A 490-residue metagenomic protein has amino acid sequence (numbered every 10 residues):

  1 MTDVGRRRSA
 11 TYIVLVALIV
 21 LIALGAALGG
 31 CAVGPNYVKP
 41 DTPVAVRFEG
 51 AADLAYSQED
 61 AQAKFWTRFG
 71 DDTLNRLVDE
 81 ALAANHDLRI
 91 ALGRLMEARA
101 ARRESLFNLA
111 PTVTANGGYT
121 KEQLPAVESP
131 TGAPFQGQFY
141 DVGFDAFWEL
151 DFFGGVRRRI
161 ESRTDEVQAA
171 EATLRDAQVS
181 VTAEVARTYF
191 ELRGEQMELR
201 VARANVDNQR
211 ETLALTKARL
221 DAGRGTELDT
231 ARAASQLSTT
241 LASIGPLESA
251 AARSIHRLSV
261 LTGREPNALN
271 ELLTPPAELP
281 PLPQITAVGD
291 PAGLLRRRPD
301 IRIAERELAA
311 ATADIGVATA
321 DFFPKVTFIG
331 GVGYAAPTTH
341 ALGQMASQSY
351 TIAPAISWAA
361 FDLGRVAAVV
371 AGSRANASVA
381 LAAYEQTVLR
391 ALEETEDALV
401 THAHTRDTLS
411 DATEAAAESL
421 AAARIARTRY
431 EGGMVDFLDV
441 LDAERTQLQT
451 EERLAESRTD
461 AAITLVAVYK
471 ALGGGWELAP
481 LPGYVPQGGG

Functional and structural regions predicted by a protein language model:
V4, I13-G25: Hydrophobic-composition signal
S9-A10: Short, low-complexity intrinsically disordered segments enriched in A/P/G/S/L with frequent Arg, especially at protein
L18, A27-A83, Y140, T164 (+4 more regions): Terminal intrinsically disordered/low-complexity segments used for targeting and assembly
V33-P40, K64, G70-E80, A84 (+6 more regions): Small/polar-residue-enriched beta-strand and adjacent coil segments characteristic of outer-membrane beta-barrel
A84-N85, A222, G432: Charged, alpha-helical scaffolding/interaction elements associated with membrane systems
I90-S105, A177, V181-A204, N208-L213 (+8 more regions): Amphipathic alpha-helical coiled-coil segments
R219-G225, S243-P246: Amphipathic alpha-helical interface segments used for oligomerization, scaffolding, and membrane association
